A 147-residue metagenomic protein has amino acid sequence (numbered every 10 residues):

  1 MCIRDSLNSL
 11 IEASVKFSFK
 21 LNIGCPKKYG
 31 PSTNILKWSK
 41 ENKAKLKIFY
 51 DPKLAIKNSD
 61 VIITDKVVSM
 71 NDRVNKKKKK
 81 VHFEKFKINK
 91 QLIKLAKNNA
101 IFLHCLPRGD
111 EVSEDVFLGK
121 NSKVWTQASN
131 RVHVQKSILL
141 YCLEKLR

Functional and structural regions predicted by a protein language model:
M1-I3: Short, small-residue-biased leader/transition segments that mark boundaries at the very start of proteins
S6-S9: Short glycine/serine/threonine-rich phosphate/pyrophosphate-binding segments that cradle anionic phosphate groups
I11, V15: Gly/Ala-rich phosphate-binding loop of Rossmann-like dinucleotide-binding domains, activating on the conserved
F17-S39: NAD(P)-binding Rossmann-fold cofactor-contacting core
K28, K53, P107-R108, S129-R131: Short, glycine-/Ser/Thr-/acidic-enriched flexible segments
P31-N34, S59, H133-S137: Short, charged, surface-exposed secondary-structure boundary motifs
E41-V116, N121: Rossmann-like adenosine-cofactor binding region
L118-R147: C-terminal helix-to-coil terminal segments
